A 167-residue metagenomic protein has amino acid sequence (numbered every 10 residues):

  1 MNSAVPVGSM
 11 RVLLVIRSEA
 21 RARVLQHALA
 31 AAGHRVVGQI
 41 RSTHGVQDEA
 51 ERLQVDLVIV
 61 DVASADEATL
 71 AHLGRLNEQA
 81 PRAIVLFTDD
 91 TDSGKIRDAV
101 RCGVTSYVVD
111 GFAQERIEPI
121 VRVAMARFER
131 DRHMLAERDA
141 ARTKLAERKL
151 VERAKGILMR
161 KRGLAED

Functional and structural regions predicted by a protein language model:
V7-R21, L25-L29, V58: Conserved acidic segment of CheY-like receiver
A22, T43-Q47, D56-L76, D92: Conserved phosphotransfer microenvironments
G33-S42: Short hydrophobic/Thr-rich beta-strand motif most characteristic of the beta2 strand and flanking loop of CheY-like
V58, P81-T91: A short, hydrophobic beta-strand element within the central beta-sheet of small alpha/beta folds
G94, F112-V121: C-terminal output helix
R122-L135: The C-terminal output helix
D139-D167: C-terminal output/effector regions of signal-responsive regulators
